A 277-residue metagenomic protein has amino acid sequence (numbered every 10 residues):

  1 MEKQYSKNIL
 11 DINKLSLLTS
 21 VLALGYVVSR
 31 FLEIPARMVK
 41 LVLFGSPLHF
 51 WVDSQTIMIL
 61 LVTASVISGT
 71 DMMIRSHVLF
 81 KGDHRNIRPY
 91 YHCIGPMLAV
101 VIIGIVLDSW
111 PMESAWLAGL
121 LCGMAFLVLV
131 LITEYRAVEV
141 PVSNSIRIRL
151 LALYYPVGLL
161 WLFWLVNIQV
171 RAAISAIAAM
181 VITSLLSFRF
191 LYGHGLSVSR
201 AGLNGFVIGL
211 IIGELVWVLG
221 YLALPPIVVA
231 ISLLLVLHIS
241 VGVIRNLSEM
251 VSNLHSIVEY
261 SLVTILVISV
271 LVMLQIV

Functional and structural regions predicted by a protein language model:
M1-E134, N253-L254, V258, S269 (+1 more regions): N-terminal topogenic module of multi-pass integral membrane proteins
V21, Y91-V101, R147-W161, N204-V218 (+1 more regions): Small-residue-rich segments of transmembrane alpha-helices in multi-pass membrane proteins, especially helix faces
A36, P96-V100, Y155-I168, A178-L196 (+1 more regions): Membrane-helix boundary elements
I67-S68, L121-T133, A178-R189, L233-I244: Alpha-helical transmembrane segments and their membrane-interface exit regions
P96, I208-I212, V229-V243: Hydrophobic alpha-helical membrane segments
I102-V106, V157-Q169, G213-V228, V267-V277: Hydrophobic alpha-helical transmembrane segments in multi-pass integral membrane proteins
V106-A115, E139-P141, L162-A173, Y192-V198 (+1 more regions): Membrane-interface helix caps and helix-loop-helix hairpins in membrane proteins
I244-I265: Interfacial loop-to-transmembrane junctions
